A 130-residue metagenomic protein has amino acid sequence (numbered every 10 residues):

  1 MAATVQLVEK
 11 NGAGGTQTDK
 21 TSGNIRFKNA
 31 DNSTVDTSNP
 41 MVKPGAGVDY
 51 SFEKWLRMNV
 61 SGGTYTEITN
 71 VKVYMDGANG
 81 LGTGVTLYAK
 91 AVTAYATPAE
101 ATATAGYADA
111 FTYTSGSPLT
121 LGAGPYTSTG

Functional and structural regions predicted by a protein language model:
M1-G130: Long, small/polar-residue-biased beta-strand-and-loop interaction regions
